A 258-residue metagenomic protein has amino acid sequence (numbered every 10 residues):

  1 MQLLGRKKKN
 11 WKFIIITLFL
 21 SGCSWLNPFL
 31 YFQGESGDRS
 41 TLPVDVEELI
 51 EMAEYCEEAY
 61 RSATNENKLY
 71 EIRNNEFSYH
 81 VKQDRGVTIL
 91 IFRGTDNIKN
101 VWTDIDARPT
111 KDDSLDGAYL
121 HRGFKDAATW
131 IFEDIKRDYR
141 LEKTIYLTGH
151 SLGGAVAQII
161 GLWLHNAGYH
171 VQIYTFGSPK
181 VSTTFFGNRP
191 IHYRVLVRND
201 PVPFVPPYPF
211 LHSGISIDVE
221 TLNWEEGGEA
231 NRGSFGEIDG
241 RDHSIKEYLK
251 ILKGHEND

Functional and structural regions predicted by a protein language model:
M1-W11, N257-D258: Short, Lys/Arg-enriched, disordered terminal segments
Q2-L3, T17-F19, K68, T221: Acidic/proline-rich low-complexity IDRs
R6-W25: Classical Sec-dependent N-terminal signal peptides that target proteins to the secretory pathway
S24-T148, L152-D258: Non-catalytic, mobile gating and regulatory segments of ester bond hydrolases
